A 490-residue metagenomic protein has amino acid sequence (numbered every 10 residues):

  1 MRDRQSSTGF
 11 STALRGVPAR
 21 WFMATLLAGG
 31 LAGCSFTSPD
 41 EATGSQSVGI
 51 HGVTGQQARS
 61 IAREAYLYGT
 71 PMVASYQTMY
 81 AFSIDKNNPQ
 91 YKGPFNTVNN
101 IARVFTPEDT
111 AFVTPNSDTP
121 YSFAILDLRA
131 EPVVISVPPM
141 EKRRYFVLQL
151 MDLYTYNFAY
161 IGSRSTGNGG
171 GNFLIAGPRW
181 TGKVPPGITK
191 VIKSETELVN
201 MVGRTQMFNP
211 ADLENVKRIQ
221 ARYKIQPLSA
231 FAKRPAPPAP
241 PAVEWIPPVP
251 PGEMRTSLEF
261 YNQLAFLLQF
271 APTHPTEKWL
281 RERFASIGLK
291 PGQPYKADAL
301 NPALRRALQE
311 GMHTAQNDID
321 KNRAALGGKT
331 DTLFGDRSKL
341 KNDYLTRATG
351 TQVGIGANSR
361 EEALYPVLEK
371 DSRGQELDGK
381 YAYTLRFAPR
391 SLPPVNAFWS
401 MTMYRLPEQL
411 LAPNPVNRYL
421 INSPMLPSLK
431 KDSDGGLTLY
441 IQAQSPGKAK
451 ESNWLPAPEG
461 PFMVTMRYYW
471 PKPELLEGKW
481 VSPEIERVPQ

Functional and structural regions predicted by a protein language model:
M1-V17: N-terminal secretory signal peptides that target proteins for export/translocation
R15-A28, L148: Sec-dependent N-terminal signal peptides
G30-G33: C-terminal motif of bacterial Sec signal peptides marking the signal peptidase cleavage site
S35-Q490: A compositional/structural signature for long, glycine/proline-rich flexible linkers and loops on extracytoplasmic
